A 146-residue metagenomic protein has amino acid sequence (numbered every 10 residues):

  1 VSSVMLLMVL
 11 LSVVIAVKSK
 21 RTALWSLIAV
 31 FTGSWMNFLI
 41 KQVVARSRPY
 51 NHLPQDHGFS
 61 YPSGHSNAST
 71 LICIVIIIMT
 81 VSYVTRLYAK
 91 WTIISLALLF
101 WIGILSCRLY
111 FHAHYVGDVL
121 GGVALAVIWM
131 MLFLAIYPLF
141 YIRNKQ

Functional and structural regions predicted by a protein language model:
V1-Q55, F59, V75-S82, I93-L96: Hydrophobic alpha-helical bundle signature of multipass membrane enzymes
P49-Q146: Membrane-embedded catalytic cores of phosphoryl/pyrophosphoryl-handling enzymes
